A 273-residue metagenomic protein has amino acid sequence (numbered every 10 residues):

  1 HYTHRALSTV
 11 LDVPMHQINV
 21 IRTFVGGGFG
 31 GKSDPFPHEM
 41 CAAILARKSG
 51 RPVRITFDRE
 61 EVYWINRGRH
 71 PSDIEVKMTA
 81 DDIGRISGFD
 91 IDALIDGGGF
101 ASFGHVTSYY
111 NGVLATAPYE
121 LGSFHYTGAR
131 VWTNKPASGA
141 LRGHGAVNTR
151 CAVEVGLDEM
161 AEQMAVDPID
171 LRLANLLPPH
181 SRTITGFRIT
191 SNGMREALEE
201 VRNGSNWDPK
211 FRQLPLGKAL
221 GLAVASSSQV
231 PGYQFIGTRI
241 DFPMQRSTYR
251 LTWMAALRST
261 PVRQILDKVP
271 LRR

Functional and structural regions predicted by a protein language model:
H1, F24-G28, F57-R67, A93-G98 (+4 more regions): Acidic, glycine-rich active-site loops and adjacent beta-strand->loop/helix elements that engage anionic groups
H1-L11, L177-M254, I265: Helix-loop-helix junctions that connect adjacent transmembrane helices in secondary transporters/permeases, recognized
H1-S49, V106-L114, A140-D170, N175 (+4 more regions): Alpha-helical support elements that line or immediately flank enzyme active sites and cofactor-binding pockets
S8, A43-L45, W64-R67, E75-T79 (+3 more regions): A generic local secondary-structure boundary/capping motif
V13-Q17, S49-V53, D73-E75, D81-F89 (+4 more regions): Short coil/turn connectors at secondary-structure junctions
H16-T23, G50-E60, S87-D92, L121 (+4 more regions): Beta-strand segments within the central parallel beta-sheet cores of soluble alpha/beta enzyme folds
V53-V76, A225-T238: Structured beta-strand/loop patches that form or line metal/cofactor-binding pockets in enzymes
P71-V155, P231-I240: Glycine-rich loop/linker segments at domain edges
